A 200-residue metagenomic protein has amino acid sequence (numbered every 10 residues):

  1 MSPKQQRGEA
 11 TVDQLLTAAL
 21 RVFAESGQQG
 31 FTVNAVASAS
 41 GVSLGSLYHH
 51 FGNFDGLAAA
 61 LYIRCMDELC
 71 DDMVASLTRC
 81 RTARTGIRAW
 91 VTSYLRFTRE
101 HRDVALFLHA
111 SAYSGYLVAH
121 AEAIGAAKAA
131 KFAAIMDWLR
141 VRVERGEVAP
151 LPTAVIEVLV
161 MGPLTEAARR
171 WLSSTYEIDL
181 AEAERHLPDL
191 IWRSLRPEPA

Functional and structural regions predicted by a protein language model:
P3, A10-Q14, A18, V22-G56 (+1 more regions): Helix-turn-helix
L15-F23, C65, Y94, I191: Short hydrophobic clusters on alpha-helical segments that form packing/core surfaces in small helical domains
F51, A110-Y116: Short helix-capping/turn signature of helix-turn-helix
A58-C65, L108: Alpha-helical DNA-contacting segments of helix-turn-helix folds
A60, V74-E100, I156-V160, E184: Hydrophobic alpha-helical connector segments
D67-C70, V74, V118-R145, A154-V158 (+1 more regions): Amphipathic alpha-helical packing segments from all-alpha helical-bundle domains
R88-A110, A133-M136, M161, P197: Helical hydrophobic small-molecule/effector-binding pocket
D103-A110, A121, V143-L190, E198-A200: Hydrophobic/aromatic-rich alpha-helical bundle segments in the mid-to-C-terminal region
